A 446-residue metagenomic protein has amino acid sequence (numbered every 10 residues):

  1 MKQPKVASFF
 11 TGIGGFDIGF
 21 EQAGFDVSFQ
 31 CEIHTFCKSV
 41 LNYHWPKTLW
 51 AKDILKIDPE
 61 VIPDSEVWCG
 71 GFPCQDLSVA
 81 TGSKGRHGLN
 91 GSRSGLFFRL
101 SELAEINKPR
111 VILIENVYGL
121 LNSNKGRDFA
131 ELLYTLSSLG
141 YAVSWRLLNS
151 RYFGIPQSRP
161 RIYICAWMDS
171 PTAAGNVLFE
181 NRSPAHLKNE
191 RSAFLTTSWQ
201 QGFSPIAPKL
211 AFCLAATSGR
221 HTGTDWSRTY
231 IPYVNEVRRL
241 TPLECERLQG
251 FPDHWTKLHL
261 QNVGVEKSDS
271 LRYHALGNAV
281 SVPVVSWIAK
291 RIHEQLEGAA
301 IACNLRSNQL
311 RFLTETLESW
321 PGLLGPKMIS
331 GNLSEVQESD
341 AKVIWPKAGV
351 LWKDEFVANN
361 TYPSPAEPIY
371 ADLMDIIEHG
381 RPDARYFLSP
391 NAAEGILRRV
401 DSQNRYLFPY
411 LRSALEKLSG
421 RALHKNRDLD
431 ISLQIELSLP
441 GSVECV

Functional and structural regions predicted by a protein language model:
K2-V6: Extreme N-terminal starter segment of soluble prokaryotic enzymes
F9-I13: Class I SAM-dependent methyltransferase "Motif I" SAM/SAH-binding loop
G15, G19-D26, H44: A short, Lys/Arg-enriched amphipathic alpha-helix followed by its capping loop at the start of a domain
C31-H34, E115-N116: Conserved acidic E/D residue at the C-terminus of a beta-strand in Rossmann-like folds
F36-S39: Short alpha-helix immediately C-terminal to the canonical SAM-binding loop
N42-T48: Short, conserved SAM-binding/catalytic segment of Class I S-adenosyl-L-methionine-dependent methyltransferases
I57-V67, Q75-R238, E244: Class I S-adenosyl-L-methionine
F194-V446: C-terminal target-recognition/interaction regions appended to catalytic cores
